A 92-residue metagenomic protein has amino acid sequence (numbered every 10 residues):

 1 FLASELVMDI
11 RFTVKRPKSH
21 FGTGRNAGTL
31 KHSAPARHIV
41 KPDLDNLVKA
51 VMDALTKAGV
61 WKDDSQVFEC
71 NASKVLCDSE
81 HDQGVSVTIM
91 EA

Functional and structural regions predicted by a protein language model:
F1-A92: Acidic, proline/glycine-enriched N-terminal capping motif
